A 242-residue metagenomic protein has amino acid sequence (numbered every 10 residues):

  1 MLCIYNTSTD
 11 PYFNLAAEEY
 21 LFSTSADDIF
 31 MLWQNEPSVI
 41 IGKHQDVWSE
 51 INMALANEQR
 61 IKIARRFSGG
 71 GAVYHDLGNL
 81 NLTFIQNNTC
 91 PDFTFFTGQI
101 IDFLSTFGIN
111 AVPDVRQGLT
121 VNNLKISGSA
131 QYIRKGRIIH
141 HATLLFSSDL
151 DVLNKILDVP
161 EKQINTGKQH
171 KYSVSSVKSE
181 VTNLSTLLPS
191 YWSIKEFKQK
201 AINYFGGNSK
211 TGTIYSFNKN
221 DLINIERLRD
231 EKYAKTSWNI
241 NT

Functional and structural regions predicted by a protein language model:
M1-P91: N-terminal lobe of the biotin/lipoate ligase/transferase fold
E36-V39, D114-N123: Short, glycine/charge-rich beta-strand/loop segments that flank catalytic centers and engage negatively charged groups
I41, L80, K125-S127, Q131 (+1 more regions): Local beta-strand/beta-hairpin segments that build beta-sheet-rich folds
E58-S68, F95-F107, I126-G128: Short acidic (Asp/Glu) patches
S68-N81, T120-V121, A130-I133, I138: FAD-binding core of FAD-dependent oxidoreductases, characterized by glycine-rich FAD pyrophosphate-binding loops
N79-Q117: Contiguous, small/hydrophobic- and glycine-enriched helical/loop subdomains that border and often "cap" functional
G98, F107-I109, S127, K135-T242: Long, positively charged amphipathic alpha-helical accessory segments at protein N-termini or as interdomain linkers
